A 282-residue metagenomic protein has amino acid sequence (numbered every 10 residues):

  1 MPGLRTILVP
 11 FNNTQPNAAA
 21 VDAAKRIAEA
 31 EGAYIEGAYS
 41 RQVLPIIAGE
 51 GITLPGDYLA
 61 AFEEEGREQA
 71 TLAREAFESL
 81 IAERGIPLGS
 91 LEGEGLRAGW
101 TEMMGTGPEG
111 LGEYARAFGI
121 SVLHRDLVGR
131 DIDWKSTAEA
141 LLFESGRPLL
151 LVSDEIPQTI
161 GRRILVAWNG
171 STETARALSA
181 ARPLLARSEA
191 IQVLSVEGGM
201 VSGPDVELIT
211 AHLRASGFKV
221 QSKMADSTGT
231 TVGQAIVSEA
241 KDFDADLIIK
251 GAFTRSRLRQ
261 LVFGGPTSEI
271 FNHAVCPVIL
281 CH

Functional and structural regions predicted by a protein language model:
M1, Q42-L44, S79-S121, S216-I248 (+3 more regions): Structural beta-alpha unit
M1-L59, E144, D154, I160-D226: Small/aliphatic-rich secondary-structure junction motif
N13, R97-E102, L127-R130, N169-G170 (+1 more regions): Short, flexible loop segments at the rims of nucleotide/cofactor-binding pockets, characterized by
V21, R26-A28, P108-P157, E239-H282: Gly/Ser-rich helix-loop-strand patches that form or flank binding pockets for ribonucleotide-derived cofactors
D57-L72: A short acidic, glycine-rich active-site loop that binds or catalyzes chemistry on phosphate/adenosine moieties
G66, R74, E78-I81: A gly/proline- and charged-residue-enriched helix-loop-helix capping module
G129-R130, G198-G203, S227-T230, S256: Short, small-residue-enriched loops and turns at beta-alpha junctions that line or gate enzyme active sites
